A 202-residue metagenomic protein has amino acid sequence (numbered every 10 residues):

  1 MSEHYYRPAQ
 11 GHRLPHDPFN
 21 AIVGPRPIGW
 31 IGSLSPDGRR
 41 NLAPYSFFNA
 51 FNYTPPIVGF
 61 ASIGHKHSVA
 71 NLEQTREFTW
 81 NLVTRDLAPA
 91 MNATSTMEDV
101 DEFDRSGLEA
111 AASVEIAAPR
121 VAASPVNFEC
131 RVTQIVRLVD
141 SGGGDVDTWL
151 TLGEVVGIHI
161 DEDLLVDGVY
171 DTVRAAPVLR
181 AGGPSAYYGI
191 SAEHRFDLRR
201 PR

Functional and structural regions predicted by a protein language model:
M1-R202: Basic, polyanion-binding surface patches
